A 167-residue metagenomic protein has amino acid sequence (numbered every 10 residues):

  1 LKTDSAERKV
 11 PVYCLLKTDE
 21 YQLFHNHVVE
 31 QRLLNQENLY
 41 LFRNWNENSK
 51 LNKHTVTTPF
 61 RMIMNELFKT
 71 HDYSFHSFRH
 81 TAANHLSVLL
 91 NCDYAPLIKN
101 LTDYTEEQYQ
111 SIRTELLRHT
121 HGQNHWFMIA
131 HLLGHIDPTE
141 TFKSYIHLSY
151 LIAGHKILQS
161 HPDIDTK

Functional and structural regions predicted by a protein language model:
L1-T3, E20, Y40-W45, I63 (+1 more regions): Extended charged low-complexity segments that act as oligomerization/scaffolding linkers
K2-C14: DNA breakage-rejoining catalytic core of tyrosine-based enzymes
T3, D72-H76, A95-I98, T141-F142 (+1 more regions): Extended hydrophobic-aromatic, low-complexity segments
P11-D72, S77-C92: Active-site/catalytic core of tyrosine-dependent DNA strand-transfer enzymes
Y21, K69, N91-A95, P138 (+2 more regions): A generic secondary-structure boundary signal that marks alpha-helix termini
F24-H27, I98, Y145: Structured alpha-helical bundle/scaffold domains in large eukaryotic membrane-trafficking regulators
E47-S49, Y109-W126, L132-T166: Catalytic-site neighborhood detector that most strongly recognizes the C-terminal catalytic loop/helix of tyrosine
Y73, A83-L86, L90-G134: Active-site-proximal segment of tyrosine recombinases
